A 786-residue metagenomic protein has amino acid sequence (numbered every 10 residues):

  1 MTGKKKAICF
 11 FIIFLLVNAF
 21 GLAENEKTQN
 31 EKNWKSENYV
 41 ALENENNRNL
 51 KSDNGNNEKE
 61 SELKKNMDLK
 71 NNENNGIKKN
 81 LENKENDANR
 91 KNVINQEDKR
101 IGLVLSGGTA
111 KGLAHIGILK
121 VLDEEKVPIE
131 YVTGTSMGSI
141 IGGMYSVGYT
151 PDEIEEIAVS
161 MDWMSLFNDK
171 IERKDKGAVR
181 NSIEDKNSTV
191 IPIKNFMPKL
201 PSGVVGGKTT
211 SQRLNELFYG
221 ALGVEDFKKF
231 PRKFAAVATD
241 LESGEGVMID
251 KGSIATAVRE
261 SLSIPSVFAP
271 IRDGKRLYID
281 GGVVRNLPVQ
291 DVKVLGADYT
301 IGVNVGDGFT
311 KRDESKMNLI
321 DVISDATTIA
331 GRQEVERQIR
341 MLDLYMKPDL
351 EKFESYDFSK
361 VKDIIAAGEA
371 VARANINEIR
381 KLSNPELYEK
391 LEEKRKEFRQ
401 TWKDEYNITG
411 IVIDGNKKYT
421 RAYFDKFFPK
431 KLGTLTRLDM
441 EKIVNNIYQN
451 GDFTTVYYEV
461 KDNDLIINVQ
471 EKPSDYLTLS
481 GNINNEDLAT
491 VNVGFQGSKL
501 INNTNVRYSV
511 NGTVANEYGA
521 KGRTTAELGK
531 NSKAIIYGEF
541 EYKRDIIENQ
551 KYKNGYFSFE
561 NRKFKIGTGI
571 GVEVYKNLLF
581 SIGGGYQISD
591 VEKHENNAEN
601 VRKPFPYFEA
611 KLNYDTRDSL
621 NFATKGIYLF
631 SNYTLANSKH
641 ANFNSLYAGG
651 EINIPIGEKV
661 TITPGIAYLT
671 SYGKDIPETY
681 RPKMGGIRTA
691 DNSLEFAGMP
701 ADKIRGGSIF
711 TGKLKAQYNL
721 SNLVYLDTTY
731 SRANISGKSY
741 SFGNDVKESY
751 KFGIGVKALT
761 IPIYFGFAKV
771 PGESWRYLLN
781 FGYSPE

Functional and structural regions predicted by a protein language model:
T2-I8: Bacterial N-terminal signal peptides that target proteins for export
F10-N18: Bacterial N-terminal signal peptides
L22-D53, E58-T135, G143-N445, Q449-L465 (+1 more regions): Patatin-like phospholipase
Y457-E609, Y614-R617, G685-L694, D702-G707 (+1 more regions): Gram-negative/organellar outer-membrane beta-barrel architecture
Y476-N484, F608-S721: C-terminal outer-membrane beta-barrel translocator/porin domains of Gram-negative envelope proteins and their
L500-V506, G529-I535, Y575-N577, D618-I627 (+4 more regions): Short loop/turn motifs that connect adjacent beta-strands in outer-membrane beta-barrel proteins
V660, Y672, S741-S749, G753-E786: Predominantly the C-terminal beta-signal and adjacent terminal strand-loop region of outer-membrane beta-barrel
Q717-V746: C-terminal hydrophobic structural anchor segments that stabilize assembly/packing rather than catalytic chemistry
